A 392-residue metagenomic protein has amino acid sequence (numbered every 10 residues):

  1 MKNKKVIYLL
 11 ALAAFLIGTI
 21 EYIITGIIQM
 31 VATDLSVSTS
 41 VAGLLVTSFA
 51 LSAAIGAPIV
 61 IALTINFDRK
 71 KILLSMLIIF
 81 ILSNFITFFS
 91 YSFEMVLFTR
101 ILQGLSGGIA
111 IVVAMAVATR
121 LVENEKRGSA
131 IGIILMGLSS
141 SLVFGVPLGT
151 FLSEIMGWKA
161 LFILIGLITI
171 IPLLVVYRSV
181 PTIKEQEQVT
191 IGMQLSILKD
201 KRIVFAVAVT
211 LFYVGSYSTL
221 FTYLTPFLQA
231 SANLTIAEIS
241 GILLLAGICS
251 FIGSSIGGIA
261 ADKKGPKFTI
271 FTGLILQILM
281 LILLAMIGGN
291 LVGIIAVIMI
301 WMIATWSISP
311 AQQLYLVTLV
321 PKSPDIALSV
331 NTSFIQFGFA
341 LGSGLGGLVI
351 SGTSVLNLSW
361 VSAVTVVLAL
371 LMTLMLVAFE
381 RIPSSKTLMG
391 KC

Functional and structural regions predicted by a protein language model:
V6-T39, A57-V60, L220-T225: Extracytoplasmic
S36, D68, F89-M95, N233 (+1 more regions): Helix-breaking motifs and short loop linkers at transmembrane-helix boundaries and internal kinks in secondary membrane
I55-E94: Conserved MFS/SLC helix-loop-helix module at the cytosolic interface between two early adjacent transmembrane helices
A57-D68, G253-G265, I350: Helix-to-loop junctions at the C-terminal end of transmembrane segments in multipass secondary transporters
S83-I86, E94-Q103, V292-I300: Paired small-residue
M95, N124, G132-R178, Y223 (+1 more regions): Helix-loop-helix hairpin linking two adjacent transmembrane segments in secondary transporters
T99-G137: Cytoplasmic helix-loop-helix junction between adjacent transmembrane helices in 12-TM secondary transporters
K267-Q312: C-terminal transmembrane helical hairpin of 12-TM major facilitator-type secondary transporters
